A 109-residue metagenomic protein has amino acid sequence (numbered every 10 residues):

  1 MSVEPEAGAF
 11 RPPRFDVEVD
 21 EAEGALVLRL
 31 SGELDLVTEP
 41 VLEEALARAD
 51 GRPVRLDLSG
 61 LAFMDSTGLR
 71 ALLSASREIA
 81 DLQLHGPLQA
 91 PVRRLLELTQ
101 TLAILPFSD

Functional and structural regions predicted by a protein language model:
M1-T67, L73-D109: STAS-like cytosolic regulatory interaction modules
